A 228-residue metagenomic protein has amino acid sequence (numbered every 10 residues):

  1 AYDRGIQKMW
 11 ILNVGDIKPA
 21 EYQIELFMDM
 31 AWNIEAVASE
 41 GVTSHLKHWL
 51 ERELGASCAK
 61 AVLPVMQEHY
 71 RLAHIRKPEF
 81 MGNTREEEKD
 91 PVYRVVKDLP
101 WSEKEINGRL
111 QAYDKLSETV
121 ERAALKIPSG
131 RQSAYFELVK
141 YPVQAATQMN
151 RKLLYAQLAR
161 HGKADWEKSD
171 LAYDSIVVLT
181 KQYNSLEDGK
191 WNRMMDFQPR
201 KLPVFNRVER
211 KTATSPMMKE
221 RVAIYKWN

Functional and structural regions predicted by a protein language model:
A1-W227: Substrate-binding groove of N-acetylhexosamine-processing glycoside hydrolases
